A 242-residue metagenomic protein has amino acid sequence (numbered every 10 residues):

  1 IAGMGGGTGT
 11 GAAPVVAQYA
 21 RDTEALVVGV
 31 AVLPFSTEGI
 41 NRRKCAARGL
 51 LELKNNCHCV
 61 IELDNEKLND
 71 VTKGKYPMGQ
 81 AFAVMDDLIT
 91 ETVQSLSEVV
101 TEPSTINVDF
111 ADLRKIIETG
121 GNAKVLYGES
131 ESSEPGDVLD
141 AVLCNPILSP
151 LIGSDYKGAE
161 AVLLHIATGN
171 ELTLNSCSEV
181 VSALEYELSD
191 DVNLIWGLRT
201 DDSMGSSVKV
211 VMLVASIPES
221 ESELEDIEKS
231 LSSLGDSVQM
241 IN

Functional and structural regions predicted by a protein language model:
I1-N242: Tubulin/FtsZ superfamily GTPase core signature
